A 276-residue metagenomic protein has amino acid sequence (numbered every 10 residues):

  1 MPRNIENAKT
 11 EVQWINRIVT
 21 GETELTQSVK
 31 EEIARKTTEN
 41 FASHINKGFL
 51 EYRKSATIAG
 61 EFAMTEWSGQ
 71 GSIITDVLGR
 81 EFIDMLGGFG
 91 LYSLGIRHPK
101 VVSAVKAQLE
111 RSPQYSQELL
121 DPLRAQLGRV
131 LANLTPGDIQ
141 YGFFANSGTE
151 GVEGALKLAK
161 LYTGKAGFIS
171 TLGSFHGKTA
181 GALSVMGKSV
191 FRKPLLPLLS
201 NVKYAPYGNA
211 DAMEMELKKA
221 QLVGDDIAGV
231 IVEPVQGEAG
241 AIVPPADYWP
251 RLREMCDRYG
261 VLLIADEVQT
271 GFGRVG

Functional and structural regions predicted by a protein language model:
P2-N7, G128-G229: PLP-dependent aspartate aminotransferase-fold enzymes
P2-V12, N16, E81-K165: Glycine-rich loop-to-alpha-helix module at the N-terminal edge of alpha/beta enzyme cores
N4-Q70: Active-site-adjacent loop/helix segments that line or gate small-molecule/cofactor pockets in enzymes
A63-I83: Active-site and channel-lining beta-strand-loop segments that bind or position nucleotide-derived/phosphorylated
S72, R80, G229, V261-L263: Hydrophobic "anchor" residues on beta-strands that sit immediately upstream of conserved functional sites
L91-L94, G237-A239, T270-F272: Short, small-residue-enriched loops and turns at beta-alpha junctions that line or gate enzyme active sites
G224-A241: Short acidic, glycine-rich surface-loop motifs adjacent to enzyme active sites
I242-V275: Catalytic PLP-binding core of fold-type I/II PLP enzymes
